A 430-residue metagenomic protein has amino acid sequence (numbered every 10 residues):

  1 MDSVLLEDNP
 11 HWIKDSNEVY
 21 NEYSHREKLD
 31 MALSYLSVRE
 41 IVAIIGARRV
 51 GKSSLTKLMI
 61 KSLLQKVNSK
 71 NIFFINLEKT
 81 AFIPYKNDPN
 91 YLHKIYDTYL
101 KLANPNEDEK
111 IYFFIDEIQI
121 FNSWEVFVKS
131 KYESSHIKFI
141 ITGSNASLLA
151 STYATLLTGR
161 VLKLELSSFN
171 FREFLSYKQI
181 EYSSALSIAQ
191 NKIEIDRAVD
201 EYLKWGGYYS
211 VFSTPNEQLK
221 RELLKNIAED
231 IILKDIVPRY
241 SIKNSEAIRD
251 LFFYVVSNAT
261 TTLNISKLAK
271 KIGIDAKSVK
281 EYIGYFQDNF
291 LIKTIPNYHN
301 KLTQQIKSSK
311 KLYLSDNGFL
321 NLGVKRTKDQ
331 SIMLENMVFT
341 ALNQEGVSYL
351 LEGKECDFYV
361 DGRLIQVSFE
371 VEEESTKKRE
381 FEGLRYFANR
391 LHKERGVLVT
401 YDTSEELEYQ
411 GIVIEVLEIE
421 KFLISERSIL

Functional and structural regions predicted by a protein language model:
M1-V38: A short, basic N-terminal segment
D2, F73, S213-L364, F369: Accessory nucleic acid-recognition modules appended to NTPase machines
D2-N9, T152-S257, T261: Interdomain motor-coupling "hinge/lid" segment immediately C-terminal to the ATP-binding subdomain of NTP-driven enzymes
I44: Hydrophobic anchor at the beta1->P-loop junction of P-loop NTPases
K52: Conserved lysine of the Walker
L55, M59: Hydrophobic positions on the alpha1 helix immediately C-terminal to the Walker A/P-loop
I75-D108: Short glycine-rich substrate-engagement loop in P-loop NTPases that contacts/grips substrate
K138-S144, E165: Structural recognition of the conserved hydrophobic beta-strand(s) that form the central parallel beta-sheet of P-loop
